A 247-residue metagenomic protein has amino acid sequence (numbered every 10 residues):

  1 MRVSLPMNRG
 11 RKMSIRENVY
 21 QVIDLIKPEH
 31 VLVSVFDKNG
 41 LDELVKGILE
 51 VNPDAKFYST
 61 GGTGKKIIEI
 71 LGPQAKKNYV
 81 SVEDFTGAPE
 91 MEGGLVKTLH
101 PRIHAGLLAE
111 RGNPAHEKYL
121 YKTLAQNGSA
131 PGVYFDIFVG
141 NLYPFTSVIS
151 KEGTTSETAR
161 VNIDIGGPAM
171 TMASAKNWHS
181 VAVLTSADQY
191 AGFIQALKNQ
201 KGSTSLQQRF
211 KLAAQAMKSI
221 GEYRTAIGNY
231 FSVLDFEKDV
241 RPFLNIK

Functional and structural regions predicted by a protein language model:
R2-S59, T63-S81: N-terminal glycine-/serine-/threonine-rich phosphate-binding loop
D24, D37-L41, T60, H100 (+6 more regions): Generic structural signal for well-ordered, non-membrane alpha-helical segments in soluble metabolic enzymes
V33, K56-G62, V80-D84, A109 (+5 more regions): General beta-strand structural signal in soluble alpha/beta enzymes
D37, G61-K65, E83-G87, Y143 (+3 more regions): Short, ordered loop/turn segments at secondary-structure junctions
E43-V45, I68-G72, M91-G94, Y119 (+5 more regions): Short acidic, glycine/serine/threonine-rich loops at helix termini
K65, E69-E157, I165: Acidic/Gly/His-enriched mid-domain segments of enzyme catalytic cores or analogous surface patches that mediate
M91, D188-A196, K201-K247: Active-site loops and adjacent core secondary-structure elements that bind or stabilize anionic groups
I137-V161, I165-T204: A short, charged helix-loop
